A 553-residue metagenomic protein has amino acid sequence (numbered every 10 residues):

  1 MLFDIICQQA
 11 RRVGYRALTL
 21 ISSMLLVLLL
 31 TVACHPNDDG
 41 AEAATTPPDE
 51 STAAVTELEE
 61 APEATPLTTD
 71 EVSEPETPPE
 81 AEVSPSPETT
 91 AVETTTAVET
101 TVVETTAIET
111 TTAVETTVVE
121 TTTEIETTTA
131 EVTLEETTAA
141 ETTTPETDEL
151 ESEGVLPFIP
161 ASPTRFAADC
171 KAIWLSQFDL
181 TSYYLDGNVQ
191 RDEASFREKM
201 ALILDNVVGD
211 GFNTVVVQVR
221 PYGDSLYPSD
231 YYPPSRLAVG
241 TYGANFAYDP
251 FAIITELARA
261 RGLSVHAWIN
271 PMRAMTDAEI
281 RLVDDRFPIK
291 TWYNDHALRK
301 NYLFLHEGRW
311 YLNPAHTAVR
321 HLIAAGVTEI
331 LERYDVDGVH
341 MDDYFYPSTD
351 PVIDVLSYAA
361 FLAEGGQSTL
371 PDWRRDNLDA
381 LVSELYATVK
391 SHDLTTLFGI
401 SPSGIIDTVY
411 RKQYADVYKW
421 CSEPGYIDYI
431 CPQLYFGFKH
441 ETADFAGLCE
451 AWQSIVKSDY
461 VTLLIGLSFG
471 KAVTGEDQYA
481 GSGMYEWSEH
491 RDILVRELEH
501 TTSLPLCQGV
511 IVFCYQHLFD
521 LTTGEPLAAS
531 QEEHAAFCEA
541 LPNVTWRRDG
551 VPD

Functional and structural regions predicted by a protein language model:
V32-A33: C-terminal motif of bacterial Sec signal peptides marking the signal peptidase cleavage site
T45, S51-T52, T56-E57, A64-T147: Extracellular mucin-like PTS domains
P163-R197, A267, M272-E329, G481-S488: Active-site-adjacent "subsite" loops/lids of carbohydrate-active enzymes
Q190-D210, L237-A260, L322, D376-L381: Aromatic- and glycine-enriched glycan-recognition loops and surfaces that form the carbohydrate-binding subsites
F196, F212-N213, I289, Y293-E423 (+1 more regions): Polysaccharide-binding and catalytic clefts of secreted carbohydrate-active enzymes
E198-D224, Y334, C507: Catalytic domains of carbohydrate-active enzymes, especially glycoside hydrolases
D210-F246: Aromatic-lined carbohydrate-binding/catalytic grooves of carbohydrate-active enzymes
P424-T442, D459-D553: Substrate-binding cleft of secreted/luminal carbohydrate-active enzymes
